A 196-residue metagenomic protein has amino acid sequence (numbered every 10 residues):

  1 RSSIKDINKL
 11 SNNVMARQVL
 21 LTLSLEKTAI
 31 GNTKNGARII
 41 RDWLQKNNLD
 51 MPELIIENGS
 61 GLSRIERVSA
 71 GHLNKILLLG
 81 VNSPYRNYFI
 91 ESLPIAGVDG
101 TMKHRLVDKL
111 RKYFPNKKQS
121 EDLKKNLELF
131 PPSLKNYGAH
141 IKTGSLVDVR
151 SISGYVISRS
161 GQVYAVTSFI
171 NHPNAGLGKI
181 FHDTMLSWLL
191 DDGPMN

Functional and structural regions predicted by a protein language model:
R1-Y88: A small/polar active-site loop signature that marks catalytic segments
D6, R17-L21, S153, Q162-H172: Short, well-ordered beta-strand elements
N12, V98, S158, F169-P173: Solvent-exposed coil/turn segments that connect beta secondary-structure elements in extracytoplasmic/periplasmic
L44, M51, I90, L134-N136 (+2 more regions): Active-site lining segments that contact anionic ligands and/or coordinate catalytic metals
E66-S133: A conserved catalytic-loop motif detector
K112-P115, K124-R159, F169: Short, Gly/Ser/Thr-enriched beta-strand-loop segments that form substrate-interacting elements of hydrolase/peptidase
H172-F181: A short acidic/glycine-rich loop-to-helix N-cap element
D183-N196: Short, gly/Ser/Thr-rich active-site loops of penicillin-recognizing serine hydrolases
